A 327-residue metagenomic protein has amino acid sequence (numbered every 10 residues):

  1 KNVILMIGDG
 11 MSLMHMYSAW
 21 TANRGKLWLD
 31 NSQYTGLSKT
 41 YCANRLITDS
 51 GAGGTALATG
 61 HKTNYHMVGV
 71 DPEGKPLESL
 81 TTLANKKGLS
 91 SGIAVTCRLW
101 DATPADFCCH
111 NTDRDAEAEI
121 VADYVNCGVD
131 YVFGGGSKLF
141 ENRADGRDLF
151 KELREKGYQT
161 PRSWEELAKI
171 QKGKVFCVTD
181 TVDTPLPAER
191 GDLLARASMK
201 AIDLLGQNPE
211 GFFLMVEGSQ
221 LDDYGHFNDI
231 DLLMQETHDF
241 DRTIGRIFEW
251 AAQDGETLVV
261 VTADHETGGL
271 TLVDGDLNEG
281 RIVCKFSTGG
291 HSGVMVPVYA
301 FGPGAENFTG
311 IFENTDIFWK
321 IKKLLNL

Functional and structural regions predicted by a protein language model:
K1-R143, L149-L167, E266-L327: N-terminal catalytic scaffold of extracellular/periplasmic and nuclease hydrolases that process anionic headgroups
L5, V132, C177-T179, F213-E217 (+1 more regions): Structural motif
L13, H238-L277: Metal-dependent active-site segment of extracytoplasmic phospho-/sulfohydrolases and closely related
L57-Y65, K174-P187, D222-F227, Y299-P303: Gly-rich Lys/Arg/Thr-decorated short loops/hinges at beta-loop-alpha junctions or inter-strand turns that position
A102-C108, T181-T184, S198-A201, Q207-R246: Active-site His/acidic residue clusters
Q159-S163, G191-G206: A Trp-anchored, charged/polar loop motif used as the substrate-binding/catalytic surface of acyl/ester-handling
G173, P209-F213, E256, H265 (+2 more regions): Active-site lining segments that contact anionic ligands and/or coordinate catalytic metals
L232-W250, E279-S292: Gly/Ser/Thr-rich active-site loops/lids in small-molecule metabolic enzymes that frequently grip phosphoryl groups
